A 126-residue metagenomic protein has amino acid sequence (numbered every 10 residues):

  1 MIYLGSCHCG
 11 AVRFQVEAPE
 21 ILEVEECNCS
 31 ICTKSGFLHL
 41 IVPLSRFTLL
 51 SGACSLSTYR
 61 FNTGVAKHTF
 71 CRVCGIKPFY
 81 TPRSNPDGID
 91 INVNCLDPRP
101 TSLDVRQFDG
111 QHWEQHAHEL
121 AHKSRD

Functional and structural regions predicted by a protein language model:
M1-S6, A11-D126: A short Gly-Trp-Pro
